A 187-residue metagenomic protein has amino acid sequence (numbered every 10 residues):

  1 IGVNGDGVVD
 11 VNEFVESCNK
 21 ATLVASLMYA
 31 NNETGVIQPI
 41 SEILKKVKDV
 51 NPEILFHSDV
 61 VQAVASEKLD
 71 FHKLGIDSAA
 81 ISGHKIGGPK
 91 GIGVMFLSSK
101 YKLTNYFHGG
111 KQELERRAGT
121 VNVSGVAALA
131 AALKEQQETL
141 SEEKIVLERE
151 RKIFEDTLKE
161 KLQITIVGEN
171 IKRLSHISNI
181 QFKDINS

Functional and structural regions predicted by a protein language model:
I1-S187: Pyridoxal 5′-phosphate
